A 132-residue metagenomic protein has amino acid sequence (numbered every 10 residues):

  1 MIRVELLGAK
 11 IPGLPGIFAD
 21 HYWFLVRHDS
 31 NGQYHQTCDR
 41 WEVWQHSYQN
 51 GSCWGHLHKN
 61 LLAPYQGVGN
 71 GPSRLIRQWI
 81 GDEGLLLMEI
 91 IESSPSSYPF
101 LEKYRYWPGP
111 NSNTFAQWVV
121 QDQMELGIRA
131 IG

Functional and structural regions predicted by a protein language model:
M1-W79, Y106: Glycine-rich catalytic cores of cysteine/serine-nucleophile enzymes that process amide/ester linkages in cell-envelope
N31, I91-G132: Activation targets extended, charge/polar-rich intrinsically disordered C-terminal tails
Q78-S96: A structural motif
